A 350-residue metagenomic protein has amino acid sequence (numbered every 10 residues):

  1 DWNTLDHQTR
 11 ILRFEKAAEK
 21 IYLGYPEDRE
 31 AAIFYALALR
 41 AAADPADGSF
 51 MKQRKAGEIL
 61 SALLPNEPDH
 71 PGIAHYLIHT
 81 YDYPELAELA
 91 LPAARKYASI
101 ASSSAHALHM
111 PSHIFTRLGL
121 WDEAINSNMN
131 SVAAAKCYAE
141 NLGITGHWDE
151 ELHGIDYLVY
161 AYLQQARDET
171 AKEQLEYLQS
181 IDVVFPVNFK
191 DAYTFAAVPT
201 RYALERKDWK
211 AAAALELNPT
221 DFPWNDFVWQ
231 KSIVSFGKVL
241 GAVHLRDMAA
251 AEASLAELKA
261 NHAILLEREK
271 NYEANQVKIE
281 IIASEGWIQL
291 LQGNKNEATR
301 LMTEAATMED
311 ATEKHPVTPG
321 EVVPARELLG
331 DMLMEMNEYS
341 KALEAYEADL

Functional and structural regions predicted by a protein language model:
D1, F34, A38, Y76 (+10 more regions): "A position-specific structural signal for the A-helix of alpha-solenoid helical repeats
I11, Q53, L86-A87, W121 (+5 more regions): TPR-repeat structural position
Y22-G24, L64-N66, R95-S103, A134-T145 (+5 more regions): Solenoid-like repeat scaffolds
R29, I33-A36, R54, P71 (+9 more regions): Start-of-helix signal in alpha-solenoid helical-repeat scaffolds, especially tetratricopeptide repeats
L39, T80-Y81, F115, Y162 (+4 more regions): Residue at a conserved register position within TPR or TPR-like alpha-solenoid repeats
